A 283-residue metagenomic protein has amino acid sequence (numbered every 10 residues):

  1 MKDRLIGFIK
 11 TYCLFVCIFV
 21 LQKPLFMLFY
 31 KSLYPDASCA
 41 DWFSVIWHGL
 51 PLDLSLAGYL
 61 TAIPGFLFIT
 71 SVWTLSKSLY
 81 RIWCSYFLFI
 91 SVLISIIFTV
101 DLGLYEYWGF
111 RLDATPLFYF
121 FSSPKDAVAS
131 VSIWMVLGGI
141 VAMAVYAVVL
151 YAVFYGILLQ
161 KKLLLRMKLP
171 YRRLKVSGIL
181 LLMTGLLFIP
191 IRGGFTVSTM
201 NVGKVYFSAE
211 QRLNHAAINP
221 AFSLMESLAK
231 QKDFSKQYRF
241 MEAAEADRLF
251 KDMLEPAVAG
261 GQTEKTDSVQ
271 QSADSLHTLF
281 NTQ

Functional and structural regions predicted by a protein language model:
M1, I63-F89, K161: Cytoplasmic juxtamembrane interface segments
K2-L14, S78-V92, R173-V176: Alpha-helical transmembrane segments and their helix-start/interface "positive-inside/aromatic belt" motifs in integral
Q22-L52, W83-M143, L159-K168, I191-F222: Membrane-interfacial interhelical loops
S55-F68, I140-G156: Hydrophobic cores of alpha-helical transmembrane segments in multi-pass inner/ER membrane proteins, independent
T74, V145-I179: Cytosolic-side transmembrane helix boundary signature
L169-F195: Internal/C-terminal transmembrane anchor helices
T196-Q283: Soluble catalytic regions of membrane-associated enzymes that act on cell-envelope and secretory-pathway components
